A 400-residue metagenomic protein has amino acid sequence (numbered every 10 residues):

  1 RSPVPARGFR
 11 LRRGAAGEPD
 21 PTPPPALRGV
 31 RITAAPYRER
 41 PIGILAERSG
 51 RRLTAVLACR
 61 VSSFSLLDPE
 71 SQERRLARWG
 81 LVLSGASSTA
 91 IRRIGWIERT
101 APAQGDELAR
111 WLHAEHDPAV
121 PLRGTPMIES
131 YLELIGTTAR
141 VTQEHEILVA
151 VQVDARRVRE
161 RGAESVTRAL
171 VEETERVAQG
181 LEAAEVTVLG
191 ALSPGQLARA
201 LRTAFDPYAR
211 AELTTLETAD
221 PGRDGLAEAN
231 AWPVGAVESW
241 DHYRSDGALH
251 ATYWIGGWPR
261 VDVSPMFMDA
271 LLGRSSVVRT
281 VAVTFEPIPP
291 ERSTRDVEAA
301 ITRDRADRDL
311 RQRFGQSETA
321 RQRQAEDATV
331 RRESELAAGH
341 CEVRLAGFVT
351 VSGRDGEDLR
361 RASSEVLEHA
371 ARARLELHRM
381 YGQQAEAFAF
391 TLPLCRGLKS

Functional and structural regions predicted by a protein language model:
R1-S400: Extended, folded cores of ATP/NTP-driven motor/assembly subunits in large transport and secretion machines
